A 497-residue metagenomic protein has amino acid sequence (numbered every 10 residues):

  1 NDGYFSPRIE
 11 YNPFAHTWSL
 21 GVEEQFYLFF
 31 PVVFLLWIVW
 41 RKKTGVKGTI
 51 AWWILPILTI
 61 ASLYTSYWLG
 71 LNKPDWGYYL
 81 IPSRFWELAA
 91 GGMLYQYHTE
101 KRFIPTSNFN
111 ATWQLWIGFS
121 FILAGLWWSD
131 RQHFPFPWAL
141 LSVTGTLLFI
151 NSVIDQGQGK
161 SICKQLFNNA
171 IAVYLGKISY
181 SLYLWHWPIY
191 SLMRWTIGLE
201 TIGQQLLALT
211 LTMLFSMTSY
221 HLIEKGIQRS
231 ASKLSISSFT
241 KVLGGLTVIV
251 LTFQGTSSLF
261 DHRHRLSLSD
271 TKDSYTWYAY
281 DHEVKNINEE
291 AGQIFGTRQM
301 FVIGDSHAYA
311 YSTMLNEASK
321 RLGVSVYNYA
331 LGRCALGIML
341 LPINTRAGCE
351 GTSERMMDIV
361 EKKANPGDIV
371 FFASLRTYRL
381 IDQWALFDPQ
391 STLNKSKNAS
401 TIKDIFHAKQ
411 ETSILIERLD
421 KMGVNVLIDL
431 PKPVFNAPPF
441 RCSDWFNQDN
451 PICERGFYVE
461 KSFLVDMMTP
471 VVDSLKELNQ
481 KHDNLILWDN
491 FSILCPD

Functional and structural regions predicted by a protein language model:
N1-K233, V248-L251: Membrane-interface helix/loop caps of multi-pass membrane proteins
D130, T196-G203, M213-L214, H221 (+1 more regions): Extracellular/periplasmic envelope-modification machinery, especially enzymes that add or remove acyl/ester groups on
